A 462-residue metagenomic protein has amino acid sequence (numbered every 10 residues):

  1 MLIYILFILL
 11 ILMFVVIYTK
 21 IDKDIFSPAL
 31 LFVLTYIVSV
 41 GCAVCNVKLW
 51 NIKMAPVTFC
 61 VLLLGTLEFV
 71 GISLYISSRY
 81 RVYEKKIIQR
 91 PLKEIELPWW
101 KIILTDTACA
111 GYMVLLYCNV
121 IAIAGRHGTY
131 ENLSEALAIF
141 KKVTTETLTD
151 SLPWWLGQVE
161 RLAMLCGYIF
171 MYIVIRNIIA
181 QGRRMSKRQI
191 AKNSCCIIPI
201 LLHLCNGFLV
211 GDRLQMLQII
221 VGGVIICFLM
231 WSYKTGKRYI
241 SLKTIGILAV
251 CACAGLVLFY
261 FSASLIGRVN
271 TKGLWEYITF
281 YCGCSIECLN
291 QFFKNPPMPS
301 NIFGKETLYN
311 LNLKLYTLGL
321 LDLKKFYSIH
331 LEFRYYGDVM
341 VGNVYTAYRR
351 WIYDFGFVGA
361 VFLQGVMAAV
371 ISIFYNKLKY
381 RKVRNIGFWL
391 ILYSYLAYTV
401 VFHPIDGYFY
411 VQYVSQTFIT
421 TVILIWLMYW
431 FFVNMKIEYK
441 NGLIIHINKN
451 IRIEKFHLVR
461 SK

Functional and structural regions predicted by a protein language model:
L2-I11, T66, L156-Y172, R349 (+1 more regions): Hydrophobic alpha-helical transmembrane segments
F7-A124: A structural signal for hydrophobic alpha-helical transmembrane segments in multi-pass membrane proteins
I21-F26, I173-S194, K377-L390: Membrane-interface helix-loop-helix junctions at transmembrane boundaries of multi-pass membrane enzymes, predominantly
L49-I52, C205-R213, P404-V411: Membrane-interface helix caps and helix-loop-helix hairpins in membrane proteins
V70, S232, G236-L248, N385 (+1 more regions): A juxtamembrane structural motif centered on a specific transmembrane helix
Y83-I240, T244, A252-L265, N448: Membrane-embedded catalytic interface detector for glycan/lipid assembly enzymes
A136-W154, I247-S372: Small-residue-enriched transmembrane helix-hairpin modules in multi-pass membrane proteins
N343-N448: Hydrophobic alpha-helical segments
